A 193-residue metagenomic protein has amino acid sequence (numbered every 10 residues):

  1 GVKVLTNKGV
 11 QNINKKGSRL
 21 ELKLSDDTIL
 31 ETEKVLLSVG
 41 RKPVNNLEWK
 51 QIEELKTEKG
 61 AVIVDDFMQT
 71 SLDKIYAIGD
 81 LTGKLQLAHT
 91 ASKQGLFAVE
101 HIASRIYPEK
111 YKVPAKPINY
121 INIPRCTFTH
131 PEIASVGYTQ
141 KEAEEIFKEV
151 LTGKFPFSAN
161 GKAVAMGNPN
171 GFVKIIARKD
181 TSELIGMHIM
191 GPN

Functional and structural regions predicted by a protein language model:
K3-L5, Y76, L151-G153: General small-molecule cofactor/ligand-binding pocket signal
T6-S18: A conserved short coil-to-beta-strand element within the FAD-binding core of flavoproteins
N7, D65, G153-F155: Conserved beta-strand termini and adjacent loop/short-helix elements that scaffold enzyme active sites in alpha/beta
Q11, P43, L81-P192: Mid-to-C-terminal Rossmann-like scaffold of FAD/NAD(P)H-dependent oxidoreductases
K15-S18, Q69, D180-T181: Short strand-connecting beta-turns/loops that link adjacent beta-strands
S18-E21, E149-V150: Short, hydrophobic/aromatic-rich segments at coil-to-beta transitions
S25-D27: Glycine-centered tight beta-turn/hairpin loop motif at sheet-sheet or coil-to-beta transitions
I29-I106, Y111-K112: FAD-site-proximal beta/loop scaffold in flavoenzymes
